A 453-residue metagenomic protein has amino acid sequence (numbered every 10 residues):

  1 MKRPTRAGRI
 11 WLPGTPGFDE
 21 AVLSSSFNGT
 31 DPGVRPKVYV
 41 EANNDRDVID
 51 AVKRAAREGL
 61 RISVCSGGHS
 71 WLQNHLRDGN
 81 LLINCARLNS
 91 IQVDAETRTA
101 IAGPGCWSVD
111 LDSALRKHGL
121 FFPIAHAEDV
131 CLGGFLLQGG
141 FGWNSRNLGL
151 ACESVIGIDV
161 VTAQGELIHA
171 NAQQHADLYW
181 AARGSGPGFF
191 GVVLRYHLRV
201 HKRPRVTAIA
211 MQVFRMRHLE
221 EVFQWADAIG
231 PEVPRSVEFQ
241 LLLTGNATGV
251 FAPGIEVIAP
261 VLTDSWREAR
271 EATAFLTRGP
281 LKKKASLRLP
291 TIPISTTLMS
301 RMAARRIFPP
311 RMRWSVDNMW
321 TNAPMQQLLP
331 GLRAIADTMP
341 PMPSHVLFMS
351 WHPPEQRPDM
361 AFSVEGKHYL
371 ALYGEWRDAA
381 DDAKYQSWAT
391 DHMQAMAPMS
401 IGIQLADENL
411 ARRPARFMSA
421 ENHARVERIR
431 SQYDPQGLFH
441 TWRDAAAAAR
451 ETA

Functional and structural regions predicted by a protein language model:
M1-A453: Soluble FAD-dependent oxygen oxidases
